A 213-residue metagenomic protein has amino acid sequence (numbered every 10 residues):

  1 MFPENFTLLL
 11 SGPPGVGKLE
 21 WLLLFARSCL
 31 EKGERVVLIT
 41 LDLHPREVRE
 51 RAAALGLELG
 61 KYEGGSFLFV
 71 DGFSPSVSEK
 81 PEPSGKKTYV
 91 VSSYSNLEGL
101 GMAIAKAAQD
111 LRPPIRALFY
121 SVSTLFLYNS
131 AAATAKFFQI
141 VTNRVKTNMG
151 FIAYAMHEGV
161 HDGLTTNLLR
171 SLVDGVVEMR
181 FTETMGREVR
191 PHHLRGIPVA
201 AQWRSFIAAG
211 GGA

Functional and structural regions predicted by a protein language model:
M1-E50: Glycine-rich P-loop/Walker A and Walker A-like loops and their local beta1-loop-alpha1 context in P-loop NTPases
M1-S11, L23, N129-A132, Q139 (+3 more regions): Peripheral, non-AAA+ core regions of ATP-driven protein-machinery
T7, R49-S92: Nucleotide-state-sensitive switch-loop elements of NTP-binding domains
F25-C29, K136-T147: Catalytic-core regions built around general acid/base machinery
R35, G65-S66, P113-A117, T147-A155: Loop/turn-to-beta-strand initiation segments
D42-R46, S74-V77, V122-T124, E158-D162 (+2 more regions): Conserved nucleotide-binding/hydrolysis micro-motifs of P-loop NTPases
S76-N143: Phosphate-binding/switch loop-helix module in NTP-utilizing enzymes
G150-F151, A155-A213: Phosphate-binding/switch region of NTP-binding enzymes
